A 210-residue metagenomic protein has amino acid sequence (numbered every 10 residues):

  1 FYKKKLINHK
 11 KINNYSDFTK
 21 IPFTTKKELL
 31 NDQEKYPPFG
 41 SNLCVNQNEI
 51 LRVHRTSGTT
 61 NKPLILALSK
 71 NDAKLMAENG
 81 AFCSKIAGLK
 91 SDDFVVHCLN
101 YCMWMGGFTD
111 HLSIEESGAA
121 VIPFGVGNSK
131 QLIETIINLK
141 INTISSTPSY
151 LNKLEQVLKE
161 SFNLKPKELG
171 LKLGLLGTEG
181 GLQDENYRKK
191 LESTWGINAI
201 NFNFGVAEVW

Functional and structural regions predicted by a protein language model:
F1-R55, T60-E78, F82-I86, K90-S91: Nucleotide 5′-phosphate-binding alpha/beta core
T56-T59, V95, I144, G205: Conserved S/T- and glycine-rich ATP-binding loop of Class I adenylate-forming
A81, K85-S117: Conserved AMP-binding loop of ANL adenylate-forming enzymes
V121-I136: ATP-dependent adenylate-forming carboxylate-activation enzymes
I136, K140-N142: Proline-aspartate-enriched helix->loop->beta-strand connector
N142-T143, L173: Short, Asp-centered acidic motifs that coordinate Mg2+ and/or phosphate in catalytic or ligand-binding sites
P166-W210: Gly/Ser/Thr-rich phosphate-binding loop
